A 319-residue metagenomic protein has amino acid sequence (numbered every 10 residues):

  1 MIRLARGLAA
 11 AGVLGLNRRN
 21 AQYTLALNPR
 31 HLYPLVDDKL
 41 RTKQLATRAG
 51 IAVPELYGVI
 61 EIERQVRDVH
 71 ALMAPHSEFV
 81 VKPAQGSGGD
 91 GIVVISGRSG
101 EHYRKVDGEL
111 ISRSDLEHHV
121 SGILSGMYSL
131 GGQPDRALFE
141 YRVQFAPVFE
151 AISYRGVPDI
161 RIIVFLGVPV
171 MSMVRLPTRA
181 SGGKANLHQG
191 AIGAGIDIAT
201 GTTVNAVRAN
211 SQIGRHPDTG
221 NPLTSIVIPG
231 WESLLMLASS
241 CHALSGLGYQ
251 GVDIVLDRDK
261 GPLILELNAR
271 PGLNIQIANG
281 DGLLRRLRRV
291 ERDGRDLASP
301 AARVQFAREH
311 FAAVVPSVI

Functional and structural regions predicted by a protein language model:
M1-R48, E61-R67, V227, L284-R285 (+3 more regions): ATP-binding N-terminal substructure of ATP-dependent carboxylate-amine bond-forming enzymes
R18, Q22, L27, Y33-D159 (+1 more regions): Active-site nucleotide/adenylate-binding loops and adjacent lid/helix of ATP-dependent enzymes
V80-V81, V93, D159-L176, G183-H188 (+2 more regions): Beta-strand scaffold of nucleotide-dependent catalytic cores
G86-S87, Q144-F145, P169, L176-R179 (+2 more regions): Short, solvent-exposed loop/turn segments at secondary-structure junctions
S87, R155, V164-V170, L247-Y249 (+1 more regions): Coil-to-beta-strand transition motifs
S96-S99, V164-V168, A199-T200, R258-K260: Short acidic-glycine loop/turn motifs at beta-strand connectors
L124-R155, A180-D257: A long amphipathic alpha-helix within ATP-dependent nucleotide-binding catalytic cores
P217-S233, A243, L256-I319: C-terminal active-site "lid" helix and adjoining low-complexity regulatory extension at the edge of ATP-using catalytic
